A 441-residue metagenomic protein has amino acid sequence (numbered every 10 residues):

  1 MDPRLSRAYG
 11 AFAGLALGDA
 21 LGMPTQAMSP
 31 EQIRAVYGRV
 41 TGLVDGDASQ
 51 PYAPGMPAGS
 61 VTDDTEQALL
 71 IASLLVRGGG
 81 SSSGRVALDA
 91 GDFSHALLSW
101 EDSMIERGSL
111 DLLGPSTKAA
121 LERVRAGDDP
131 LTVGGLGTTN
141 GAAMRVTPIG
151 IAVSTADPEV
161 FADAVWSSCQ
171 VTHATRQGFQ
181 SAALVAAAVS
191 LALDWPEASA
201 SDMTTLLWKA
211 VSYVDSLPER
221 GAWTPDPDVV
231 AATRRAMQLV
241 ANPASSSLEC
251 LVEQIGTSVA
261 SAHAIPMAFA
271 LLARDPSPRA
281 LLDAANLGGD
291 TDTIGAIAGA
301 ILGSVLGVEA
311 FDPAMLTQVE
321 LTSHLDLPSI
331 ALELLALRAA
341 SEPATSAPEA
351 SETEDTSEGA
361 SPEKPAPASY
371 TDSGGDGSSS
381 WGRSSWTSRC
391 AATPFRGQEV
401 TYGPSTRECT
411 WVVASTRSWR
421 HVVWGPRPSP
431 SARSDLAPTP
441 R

Functional and structural regions predicted by a protein language model:
M1-S369, G374: Structured, active/binding-site neighborhoods that engage oxygen-rich ligands
P365-R441: Glycine-rich phosphate/adenosyl-contacting loop at the front of the ribokinase-like
